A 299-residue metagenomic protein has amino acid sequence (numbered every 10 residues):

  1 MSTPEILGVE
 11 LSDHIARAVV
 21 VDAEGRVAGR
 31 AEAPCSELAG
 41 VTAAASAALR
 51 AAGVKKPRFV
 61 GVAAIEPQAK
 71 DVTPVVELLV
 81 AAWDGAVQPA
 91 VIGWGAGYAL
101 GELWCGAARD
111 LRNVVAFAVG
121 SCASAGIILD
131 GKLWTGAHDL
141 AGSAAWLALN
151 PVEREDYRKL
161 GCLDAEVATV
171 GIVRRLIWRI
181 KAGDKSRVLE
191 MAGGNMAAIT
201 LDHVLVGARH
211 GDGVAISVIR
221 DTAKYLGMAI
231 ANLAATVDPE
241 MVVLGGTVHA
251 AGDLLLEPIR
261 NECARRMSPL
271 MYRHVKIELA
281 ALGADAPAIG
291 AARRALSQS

Functional and structural regions predicted by a protein language model:
M1-R58, Q68-T73, V80-V87, W104-D110 (+1 more regions): ATP-binding/phosphotransfer module of carbohydrate and carboxylate kinases, centering on a glycine-rich
I6-E10, P57-A63, V114-A118, S124-G126: Short glycine-aspartate micro-motif
E77, G97, K132, G142-A145 (+2 more regions): Residues on a specific face of well-ordered alpha-helices
A86-L103, R109, V115-F117: ATP-dependent carbohydrate kinase catalytic cores
W94, G120, A291: Active-site glycine-centered loops adjacent to acidic/histidine catalytic or metal-binding residues that shape
E102-W104, I128-L129: Short acidic, glycine/serine/threonine-rich loops at helix termini
D110-V170: Glycine-rich phosphate-binding loop of actin/hexokinase-like ATP-binding domains
